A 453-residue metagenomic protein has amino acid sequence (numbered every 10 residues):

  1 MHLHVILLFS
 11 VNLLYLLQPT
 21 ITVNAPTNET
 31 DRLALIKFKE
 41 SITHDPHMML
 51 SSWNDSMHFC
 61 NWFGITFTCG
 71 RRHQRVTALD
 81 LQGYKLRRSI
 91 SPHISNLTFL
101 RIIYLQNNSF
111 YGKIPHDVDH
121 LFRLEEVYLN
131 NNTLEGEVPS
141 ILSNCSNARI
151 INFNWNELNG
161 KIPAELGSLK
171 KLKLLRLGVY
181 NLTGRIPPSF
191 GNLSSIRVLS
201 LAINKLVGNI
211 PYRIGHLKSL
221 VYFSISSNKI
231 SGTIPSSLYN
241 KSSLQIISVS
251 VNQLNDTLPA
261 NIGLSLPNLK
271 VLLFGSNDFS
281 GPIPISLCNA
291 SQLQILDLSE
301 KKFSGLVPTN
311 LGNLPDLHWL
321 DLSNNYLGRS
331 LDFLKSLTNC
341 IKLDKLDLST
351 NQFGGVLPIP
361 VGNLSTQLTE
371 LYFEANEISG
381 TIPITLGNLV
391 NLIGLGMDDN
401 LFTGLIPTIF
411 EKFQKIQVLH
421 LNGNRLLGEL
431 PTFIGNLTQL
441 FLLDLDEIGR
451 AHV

Functional and structural regions predicted by a protein language model:
M1-H452: Plant-biased, solvent-exposed loop and capping regions within N-terminal extracellular ligand-binding ectodomains
